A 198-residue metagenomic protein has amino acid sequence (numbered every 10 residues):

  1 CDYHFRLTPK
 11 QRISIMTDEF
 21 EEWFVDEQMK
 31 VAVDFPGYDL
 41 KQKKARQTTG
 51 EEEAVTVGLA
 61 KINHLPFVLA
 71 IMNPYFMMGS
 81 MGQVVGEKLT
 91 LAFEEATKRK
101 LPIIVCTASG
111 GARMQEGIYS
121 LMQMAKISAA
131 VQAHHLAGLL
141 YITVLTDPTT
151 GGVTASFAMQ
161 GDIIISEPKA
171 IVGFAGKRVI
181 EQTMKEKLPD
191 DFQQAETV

Functional and structural regions predicted by a protein language model:
C1-E51, L59: Intrinsically disordered, low-complexity segments enriched in small/flexible residues
C1-L7, M78-S80, P189-D190: Short, exposed beta-strand "edge-strand" segments with a Pro/Gly-rich flavor and a Y/T-containing core
H4, T8, V84, M122 (+1 more regions): Conserved active-site and cofactor/substrate-binding residues in soluble primary-metabolism enzymes
E21-K43, N63-M78, K98-V105, H134-D147 (+1 more regions): Charged, low-complexity, helix/coiled-coil-prone segments
Y38-T48, E87-K88, T107-A112, S156: N-terminal-biased segments
E53-T56, M159: Glycine-rich, charged/polar anion/phosphate-binding loops that engage phosphate groups from diverse ligands
V55-H135, I142: Cleft-lining beta-strand/loop regions that shape enzyme active-site pockets
T107-T197: Conserved catalytic cores of soluble enzyme domains, especially glycine-rich substrate-binding beta-alpha loops
